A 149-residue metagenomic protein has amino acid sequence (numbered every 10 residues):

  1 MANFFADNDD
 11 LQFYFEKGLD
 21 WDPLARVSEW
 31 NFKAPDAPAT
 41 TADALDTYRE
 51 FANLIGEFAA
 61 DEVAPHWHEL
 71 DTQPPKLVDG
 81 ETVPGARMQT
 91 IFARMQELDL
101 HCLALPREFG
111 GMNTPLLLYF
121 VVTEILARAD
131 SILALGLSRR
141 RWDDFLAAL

Functional and structural regions predicted by a protein language model:
M1-S138: Amphipathic, small/basic residue-rich leader segments at the start of a protein or domain
L135-L149: N-terminal glycine-rich flavin-associated loop
